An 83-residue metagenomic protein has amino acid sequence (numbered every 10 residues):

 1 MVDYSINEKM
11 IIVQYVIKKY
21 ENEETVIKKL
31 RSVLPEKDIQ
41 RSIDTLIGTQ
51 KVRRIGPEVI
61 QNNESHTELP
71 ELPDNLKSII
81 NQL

Functional and structural regions predicted by a protein language model:
V2-V33, L83: Short amphipathic alpha-helical interface segments
I11, S42, N75-S78: Exposed alpha-helical structural elements
V33-G48: Short amphipathic alpha-helical interaction segments
I47-E58: A short, conserved structural fragment
S65-L83: Short, amphipathic alpha-helical interaction segments positioned at domain boundaries
